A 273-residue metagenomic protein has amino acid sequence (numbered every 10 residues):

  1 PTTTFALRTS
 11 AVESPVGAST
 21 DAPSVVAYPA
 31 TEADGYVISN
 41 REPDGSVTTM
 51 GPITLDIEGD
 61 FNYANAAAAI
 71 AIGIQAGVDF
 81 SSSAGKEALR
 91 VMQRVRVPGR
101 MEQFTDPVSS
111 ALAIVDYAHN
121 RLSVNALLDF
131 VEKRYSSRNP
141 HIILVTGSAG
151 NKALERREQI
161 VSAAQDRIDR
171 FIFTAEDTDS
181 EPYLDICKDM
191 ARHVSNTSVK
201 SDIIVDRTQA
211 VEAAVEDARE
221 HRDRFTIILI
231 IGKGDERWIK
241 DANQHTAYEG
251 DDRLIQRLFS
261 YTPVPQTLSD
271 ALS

Functional and structural regions predicted by a protein language model:
P1-G51, R90-P107: Extended acidic/charged loop-beta regions that coordinate divalent cations and stabilize anionic phosphate/carboxylate
A18, G59, A68-S273: ATP-dependent carboxylate-amine ligase
G51-D60: A short glycine-threonine-serine/GTX helix/turn-capping micro-motif
